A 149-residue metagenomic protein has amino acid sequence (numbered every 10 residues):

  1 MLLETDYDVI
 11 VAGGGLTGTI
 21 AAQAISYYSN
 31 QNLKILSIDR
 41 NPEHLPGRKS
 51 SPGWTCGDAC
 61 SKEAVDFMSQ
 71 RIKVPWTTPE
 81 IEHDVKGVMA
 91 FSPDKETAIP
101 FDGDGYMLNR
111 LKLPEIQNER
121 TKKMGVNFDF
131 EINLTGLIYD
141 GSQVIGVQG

Functional and structural regions predicted by a protein language model:
L2-S37: N-terminal Rossmann-like FAD-binding beta1-loop-alpha1 element of flavoenzymes
Y7, S26, I38, T78-E80 (+2 more regions): Generic alpha-helical hydrophobic packing signal
G18, G53-S61, Y106, R110 (+1 more regions): Generic structural signal for well-ordered, non-membrane alpha-helical segments in soluble metabolic enzymes
G18, H44, G136: Glycine-rich nucleotide phosphate-binding loop and flanking beta-alpha elements of Rossmann-like dinucleotide-binding
G18-A21, I25, A64, A90 (+2 more regions): Domain-wide signal for the mature, well-folded portions of proteins, strongly enriched in nucleus-encoded organellar
A21, G47, Y139: Short glycine-/acidic-enriched loop or helix-start segments at secondary-structure transitions that form or flank
A24, Y28, N41-V88: N-terminal FAD cofactor-binding segment of flavoenzymes
D84-G149: Conserved N-terminal helical subregion
